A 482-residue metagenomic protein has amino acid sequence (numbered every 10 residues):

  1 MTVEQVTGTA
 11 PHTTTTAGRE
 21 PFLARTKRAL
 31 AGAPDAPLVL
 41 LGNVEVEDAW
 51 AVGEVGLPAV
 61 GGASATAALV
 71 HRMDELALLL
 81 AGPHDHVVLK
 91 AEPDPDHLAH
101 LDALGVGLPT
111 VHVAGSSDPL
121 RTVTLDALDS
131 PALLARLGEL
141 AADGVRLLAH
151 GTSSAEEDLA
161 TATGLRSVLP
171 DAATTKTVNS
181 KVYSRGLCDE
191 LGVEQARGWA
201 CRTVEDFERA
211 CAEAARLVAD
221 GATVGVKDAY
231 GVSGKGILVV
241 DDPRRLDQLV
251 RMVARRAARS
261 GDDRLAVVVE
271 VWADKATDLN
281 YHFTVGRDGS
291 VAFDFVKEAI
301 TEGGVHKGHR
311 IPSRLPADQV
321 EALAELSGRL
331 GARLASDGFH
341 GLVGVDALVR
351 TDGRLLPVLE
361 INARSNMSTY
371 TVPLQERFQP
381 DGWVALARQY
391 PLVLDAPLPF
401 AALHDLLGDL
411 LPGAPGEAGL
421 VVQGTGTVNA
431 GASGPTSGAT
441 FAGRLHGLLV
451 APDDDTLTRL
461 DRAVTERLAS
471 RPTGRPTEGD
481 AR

Functional and structural regions predicted by a protein language model:
M1-L30: Intrinsically disordered, low-structural-confidence terminal and linker regions
T66-G82: Histidine-anchored nucleotide/phosphate-binding helix
R72-L76, V88-R209: Conserved N-proximal alpha/beta basic substrate-recognition cap immediately N-terminal to, or forming the N-lobe
E194-A196, A219-G225, D242-D274: Conserved ATP-binding module of the ATP-grasp superfamily
G221-L238: Conserved anion/nucleotide-ligand pocket segment
D263, V271, V305-R354, L392-E417: A long amphipathic alpha-helix within ATP-dependent nucleotide-binding catalytic cores
V271-A276, Y281-R333, G338, N362-Q389: ATP-dependent carboxylate/phosphate-activation module, predominantly the ATP-grasp catalytic core and closely related
Q379-R482: Peripheral (often C-terminal) accessory segments that flank ATP-dependent C-N-forming ligase machineries
